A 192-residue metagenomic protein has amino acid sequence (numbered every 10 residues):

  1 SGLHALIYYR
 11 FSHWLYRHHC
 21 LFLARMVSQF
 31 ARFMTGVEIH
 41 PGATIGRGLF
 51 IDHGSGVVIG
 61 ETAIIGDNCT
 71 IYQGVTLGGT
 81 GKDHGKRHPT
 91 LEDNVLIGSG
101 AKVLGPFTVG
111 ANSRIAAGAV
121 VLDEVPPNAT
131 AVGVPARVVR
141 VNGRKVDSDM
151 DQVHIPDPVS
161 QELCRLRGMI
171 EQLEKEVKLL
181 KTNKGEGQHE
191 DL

Functional and structural regions predicted by a protein language model:
S1-T35: A transmembrane-helix-recognition feature enriched in membrane-embedded lipid enzymes and envelope glyco-/phospholipid
M26, I64, R165: Short Gly/charged-rich anion-binding patches and loops
R32-V139: Structural signal for interior beta-strand "rungs" in well-ordered beta-sheet cores of soluble enzyme domains
K86-P89, D93-G98, K102-V103, V134-L192: C-terminal segments of enzyme domains that contribute to small-molecule binding surfaces
